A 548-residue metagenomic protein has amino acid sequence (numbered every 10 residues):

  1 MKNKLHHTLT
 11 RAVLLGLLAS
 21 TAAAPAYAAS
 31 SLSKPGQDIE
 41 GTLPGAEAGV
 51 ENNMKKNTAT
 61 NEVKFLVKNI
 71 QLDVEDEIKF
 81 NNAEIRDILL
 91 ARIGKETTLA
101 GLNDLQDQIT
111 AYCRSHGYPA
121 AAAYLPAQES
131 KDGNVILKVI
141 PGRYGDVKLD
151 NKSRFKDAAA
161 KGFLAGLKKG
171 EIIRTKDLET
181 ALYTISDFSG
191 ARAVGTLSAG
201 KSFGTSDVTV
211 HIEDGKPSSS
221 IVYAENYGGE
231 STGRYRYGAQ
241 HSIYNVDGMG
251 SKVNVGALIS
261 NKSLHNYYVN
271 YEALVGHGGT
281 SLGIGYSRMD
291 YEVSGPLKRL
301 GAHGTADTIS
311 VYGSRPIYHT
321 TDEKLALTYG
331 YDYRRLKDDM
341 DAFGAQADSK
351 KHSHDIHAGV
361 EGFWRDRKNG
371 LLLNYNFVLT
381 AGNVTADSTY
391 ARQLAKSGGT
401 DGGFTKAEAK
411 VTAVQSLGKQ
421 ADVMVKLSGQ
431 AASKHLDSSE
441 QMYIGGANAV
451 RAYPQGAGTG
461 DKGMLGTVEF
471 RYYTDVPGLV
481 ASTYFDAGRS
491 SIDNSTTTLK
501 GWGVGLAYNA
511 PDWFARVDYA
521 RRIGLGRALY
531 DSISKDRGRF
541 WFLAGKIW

Functional and structural regions predicted by a protein language model:
Y27-G228, Q240, A257-H265, A407 (+1 more regions): Periplasmic polypeptide-binding modules associated with outer-membrane biogenesis and secretion
A193, S218-S220, D247-V253, H277-G283 (+6 more regions): Repeated loop/turn-to-beta-strand initiation elements of outer-membrane beta-barrel proteins
L197, S218-G228, A239-Q240, G250-N261 (+5 more regions): Transmembrane beta-strand segments that form the barrel wall of outer-membrane beta-barrel proteins
N226-G228, N245, A257-N261, Y286-E292 (+12 more regions): Transmembrane beta-strands of outer-membrane beta-barrel pores
G229-G233, I259-N261, L300-A306, H319 (+5 more regions): Replace "Gram-negative outer membrane beta-barrel proteins" with "bacterial and organellar outer membrane beta-barrel
N266-N270, V293-L300, K337-Q346, T385-L394 (+3 more regions): Outer-membrane beta-barrel translocator domains and adjoining extracellular loop/strand segments of Gram-negative
L274, S281-M424, S428-Q430: Transmembrane beta-strand segments of outer-membrane beta-barrel domains in Gram-negative and organellar OMPs
Q393-W548: C-terminal transmembrane beta-barrel domains of outer membrane proteins
